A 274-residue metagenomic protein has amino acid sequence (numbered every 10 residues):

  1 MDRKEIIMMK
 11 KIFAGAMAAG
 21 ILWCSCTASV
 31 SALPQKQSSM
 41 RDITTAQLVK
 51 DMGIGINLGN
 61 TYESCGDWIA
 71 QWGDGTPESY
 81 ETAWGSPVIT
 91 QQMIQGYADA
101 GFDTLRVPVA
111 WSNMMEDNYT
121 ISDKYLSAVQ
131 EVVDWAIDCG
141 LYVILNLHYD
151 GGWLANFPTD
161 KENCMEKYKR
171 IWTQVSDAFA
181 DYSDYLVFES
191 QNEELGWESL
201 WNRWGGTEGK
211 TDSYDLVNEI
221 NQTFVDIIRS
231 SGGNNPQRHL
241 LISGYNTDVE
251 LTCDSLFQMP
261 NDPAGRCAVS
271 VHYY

Functional and structural regions predicted by a protein language model:
M1-Q35, S39: Gram-positive cell-envelope targeting signals
K11-I12, L58, Q222: Hydrophobic alpha-helical segments, especially transmembrane helices and their immediate juxtamembrane helical caps
A32-T104: N-terminal carbohydrate-binding accessory modules
I54-L58, L105-V107, V143-L147, L186-F188 (+2 more regions): Hydrophobic faces of well-ordered beta-strands that scaffold small-molecule active sites in alpha/beta enzyme cores
N60-S64, T104, W111-M115, Y149-W153 (+3 more regions): Solvent-exposed loop/turn segments at secondary-structure junctions within structured extracellular/periplasmic domains
A70-Q71, T120-S122, P158-D160, W201-G205 (+1 more regions): Short, glycine/charged-enriched secondary-structure capping and boundary segments
W84-L105, M115, Y119-Y149, W153-S190 (+1 more regions): An active-site-proximal structural segment forming one wall of the substrate-binding cleft that immediately precedes
M165-Y274: Active-site region of glycoside hydrolase catalytic domains
